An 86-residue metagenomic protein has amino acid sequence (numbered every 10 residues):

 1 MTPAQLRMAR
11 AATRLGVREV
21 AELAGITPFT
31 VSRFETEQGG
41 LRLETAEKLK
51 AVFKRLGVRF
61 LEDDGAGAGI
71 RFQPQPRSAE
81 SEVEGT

Functional and structural regions predicted by a protein language model:
M1, G40, E44-E47: Residues at secondary-structure transition points
A4-E19, Q75-E80: Short basic helix-loop element that most often maps to the first helix and adjoining turn of HTH DNA-binding modules
Q5, E44, D64: Basic, Lys/Arg-enriched C-terminal extension of HTH/homeodomain DNA-binding domains
E19, T30, K48: Residues in the helix-turn-helix
G25, E44-L61: DNA major-groove recognition helix of helix-turn-helix/homeodomain DNA-binding modules
G25-L41: Recognition helix of helix-turn-helix/homeodomain-like DNA-binding domains that insert into the DNA major groove
V58-T86: Helix-turn-helix/homeodomain-like alpha-helical modules used for DNA recognition and transcription-factor dimerization
